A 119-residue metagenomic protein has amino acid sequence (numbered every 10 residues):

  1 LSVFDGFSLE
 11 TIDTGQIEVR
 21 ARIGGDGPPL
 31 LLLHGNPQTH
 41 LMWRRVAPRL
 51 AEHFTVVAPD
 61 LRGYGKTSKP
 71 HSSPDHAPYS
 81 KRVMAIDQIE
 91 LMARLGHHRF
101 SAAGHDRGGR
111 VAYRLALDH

Functional and structural regions predicted by a protein language model:
L1-P29, A51-F54: Alpha/beta-hydrolase fold catalytic core
G6, T39-H40, R107, Y113: Tryptophan-centric aromatic hotspots in well-structured domains and transmembrane helices
L9-E10, P48, I89, A93: Solvent-exposed, non-membrane alpha-helical residues enriched in polar/charged side chains
G15, A58-G104: Active-site loop/oxyanion-hole signature of alpha/beta-hydrolase fold enzymes
R22-P70: Conserved HGGG/HGGXW glycine-rich cap/lid loop of the alpha/beta-hydrolase fold
R44, I89, Y113-L117: Short, hydrophobic alpha-helix immediately C-terminal to the catalytic nucleophile
H53, R94-H119: Conserved hydrolase catalytic core segment
